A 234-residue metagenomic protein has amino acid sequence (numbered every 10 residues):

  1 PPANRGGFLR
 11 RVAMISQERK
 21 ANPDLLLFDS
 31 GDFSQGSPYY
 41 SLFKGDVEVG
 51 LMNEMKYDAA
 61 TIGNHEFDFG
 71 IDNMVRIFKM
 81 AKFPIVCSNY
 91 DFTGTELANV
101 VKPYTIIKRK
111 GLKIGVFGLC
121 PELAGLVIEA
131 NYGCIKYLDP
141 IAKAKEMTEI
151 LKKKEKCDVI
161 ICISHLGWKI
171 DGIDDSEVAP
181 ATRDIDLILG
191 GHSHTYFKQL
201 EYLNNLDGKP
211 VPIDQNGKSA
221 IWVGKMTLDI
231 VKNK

Functional and structural regions predicted by a protein language model:
P1-K234: Acidic, metal/ion-coordinating pockets
